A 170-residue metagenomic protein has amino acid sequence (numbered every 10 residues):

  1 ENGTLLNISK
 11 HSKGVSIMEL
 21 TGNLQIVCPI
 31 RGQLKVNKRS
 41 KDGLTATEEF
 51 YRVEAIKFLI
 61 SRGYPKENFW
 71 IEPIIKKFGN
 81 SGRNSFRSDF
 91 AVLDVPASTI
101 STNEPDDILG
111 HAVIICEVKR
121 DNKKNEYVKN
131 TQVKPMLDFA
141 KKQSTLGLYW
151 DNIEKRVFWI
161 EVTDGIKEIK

Functional and structural regions predicted by a protein language model:
E1, N7, G22, I26-K76: Acidic-basic catalytic patches of nuclease active cores, encompassing PD-(D/E)XK and other metal-cofactor nuclease
E1, T102, K167-K170: Non-catalytic C-terminal interaction segments of nucleic acid-processing enzymes
L5-N7, G14, G43-L44, E67-I108: Active-site metal-binding core of divalent-cation-utilizing nuclease and nuclease-like domains
L59, V92-P96, E161: Residue-level signal for short segments within beta-strands and strand-turn junctions of well-structured beta-sheet
P65, R87, H111-A112, Q143-S144: Short loop/turn motifs at secondary-structure junctions
I75, F90-P96, L109-G110, I115-N122 (+1 more regions): Catalytic core segments in nucleotide and nucleic-acid processing enzymes
K119-I169: Nucleic-acid nuclease catalytic cores
